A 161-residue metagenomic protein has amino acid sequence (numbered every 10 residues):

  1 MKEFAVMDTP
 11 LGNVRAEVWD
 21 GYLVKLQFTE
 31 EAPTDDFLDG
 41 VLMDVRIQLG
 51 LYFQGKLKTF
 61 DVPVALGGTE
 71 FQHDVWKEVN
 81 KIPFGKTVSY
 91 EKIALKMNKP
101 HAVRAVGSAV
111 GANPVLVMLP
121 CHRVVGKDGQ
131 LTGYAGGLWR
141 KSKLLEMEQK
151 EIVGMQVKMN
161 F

Functional and structural regions predicted by a protein language model:
M1-H101, M147, E151-F161: Basic nucleic-acid-binding alpha-helical/helix-turn surface characteristic of O6-alkylguanine DNA
V103-K143, I152: Short glycine/serine-rich loop segments
